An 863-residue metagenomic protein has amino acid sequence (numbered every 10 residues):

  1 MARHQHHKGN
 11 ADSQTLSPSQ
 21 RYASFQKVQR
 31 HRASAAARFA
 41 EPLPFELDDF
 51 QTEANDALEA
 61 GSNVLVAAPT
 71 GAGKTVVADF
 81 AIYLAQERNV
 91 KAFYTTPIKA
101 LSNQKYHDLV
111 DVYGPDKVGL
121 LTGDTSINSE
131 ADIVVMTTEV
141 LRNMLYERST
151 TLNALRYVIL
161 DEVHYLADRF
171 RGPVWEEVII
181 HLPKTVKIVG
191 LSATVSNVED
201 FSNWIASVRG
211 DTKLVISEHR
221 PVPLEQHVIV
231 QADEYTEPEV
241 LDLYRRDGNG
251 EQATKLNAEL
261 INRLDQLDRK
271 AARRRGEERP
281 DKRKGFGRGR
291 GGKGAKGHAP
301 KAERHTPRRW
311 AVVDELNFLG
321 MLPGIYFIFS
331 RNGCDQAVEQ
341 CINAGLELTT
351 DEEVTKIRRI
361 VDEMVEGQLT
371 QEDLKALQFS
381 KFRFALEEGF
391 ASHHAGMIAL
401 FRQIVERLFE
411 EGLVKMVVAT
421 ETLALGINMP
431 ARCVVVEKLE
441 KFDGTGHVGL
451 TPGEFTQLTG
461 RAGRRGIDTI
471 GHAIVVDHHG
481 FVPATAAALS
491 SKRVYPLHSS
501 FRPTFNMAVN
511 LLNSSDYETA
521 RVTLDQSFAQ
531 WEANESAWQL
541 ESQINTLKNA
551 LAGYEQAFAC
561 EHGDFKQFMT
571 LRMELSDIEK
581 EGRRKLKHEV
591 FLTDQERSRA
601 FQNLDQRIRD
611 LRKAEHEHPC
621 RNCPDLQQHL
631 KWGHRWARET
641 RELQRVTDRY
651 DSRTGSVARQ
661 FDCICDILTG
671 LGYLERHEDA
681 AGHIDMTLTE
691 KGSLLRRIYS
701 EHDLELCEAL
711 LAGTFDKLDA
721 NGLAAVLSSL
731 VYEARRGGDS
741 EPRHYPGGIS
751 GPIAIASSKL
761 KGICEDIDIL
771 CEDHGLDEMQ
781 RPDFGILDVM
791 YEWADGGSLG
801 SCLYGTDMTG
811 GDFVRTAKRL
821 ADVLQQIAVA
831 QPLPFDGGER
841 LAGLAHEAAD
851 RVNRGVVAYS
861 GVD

Functional and structural regions predicted by a protein language model:
M1-D56, A60-V64, V90-K91, R245-N249 (+5 more regions): Helicase-associated low-complexity/disordered flanking segments
A2-H6, F286-G294, P300, R309 (+5 more regions): Non-catalytic terminal extensions of ATP-dependent helicases
R32-R38, A154-D161, R290-A295, K381-A391 (+1 more regions): Gly-rich Lys/Arg/Thr-decorated short loops/hinges at beta-loop-alpha junctions or inter-strand turns that position
P44-V230, G324-I328, D335-T349, E353: Conserved P-loop/Walker A NTP-binding site and adjacent catalytic elements of P-loop NTPases
F93-T95, N103, V110-G119, E278-K296 (+9 more regions): Conserved C-terminal RecA-like helicase domain
L141, E162-H164, V414, L423 (+2 more regions): Conserved Walker B
I180, K187-V189, T194-Q340, A391: Conserved interdomain linker/interface between the two RecA-like ATPase lobes of SF2 helicase motors
K187, M429, C433-D443, V448-L489: Conserved segment of the helicase C-terminal RecA-like domain
